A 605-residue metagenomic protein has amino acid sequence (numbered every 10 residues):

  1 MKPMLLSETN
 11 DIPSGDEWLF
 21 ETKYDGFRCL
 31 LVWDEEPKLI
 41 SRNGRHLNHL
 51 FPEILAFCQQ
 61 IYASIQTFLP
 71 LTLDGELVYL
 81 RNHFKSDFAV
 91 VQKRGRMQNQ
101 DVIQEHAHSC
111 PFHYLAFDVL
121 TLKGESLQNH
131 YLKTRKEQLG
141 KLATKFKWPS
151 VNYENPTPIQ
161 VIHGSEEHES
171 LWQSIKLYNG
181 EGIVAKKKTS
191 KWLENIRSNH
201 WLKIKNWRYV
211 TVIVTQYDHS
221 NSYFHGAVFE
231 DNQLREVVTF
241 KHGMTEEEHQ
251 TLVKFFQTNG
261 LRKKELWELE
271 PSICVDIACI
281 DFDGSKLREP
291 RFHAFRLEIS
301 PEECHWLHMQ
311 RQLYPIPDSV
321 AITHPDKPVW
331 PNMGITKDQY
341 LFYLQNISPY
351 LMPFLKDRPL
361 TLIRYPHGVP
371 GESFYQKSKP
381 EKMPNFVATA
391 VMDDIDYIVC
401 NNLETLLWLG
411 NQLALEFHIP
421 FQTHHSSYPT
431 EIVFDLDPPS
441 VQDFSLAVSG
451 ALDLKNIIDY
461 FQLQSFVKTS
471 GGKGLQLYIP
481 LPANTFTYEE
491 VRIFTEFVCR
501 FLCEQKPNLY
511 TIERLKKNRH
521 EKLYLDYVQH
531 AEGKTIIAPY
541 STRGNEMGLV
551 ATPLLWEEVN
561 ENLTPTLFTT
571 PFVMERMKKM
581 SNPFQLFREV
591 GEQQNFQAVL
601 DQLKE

Functional and structural regions predicted by a protein language model:
K2-N43, S150-F255, K468, Y478-A483 (+2 more regions): Nucleic-acid 5′ end/cap handling module spanning
K2-S7, Q60-I61, H83, V90 (+5 more regions): SsDNA-processing nucleotidyl-transfer enzymes
D25-R28, V32-L142, C279, S285: Covalent nucleotidyltransferase
S109-F112, K263-F342, P349-D357, P370 (+3 more regions): C-terminal accessory nucleic-acid interaction domains of nucleic acid-metabolism proteins
E169-S170, Y178, K191, G410-T469 (+1 more regions): Signature for HUH/AEP ssDNA processing cores
I183, Q250, D437-S449, Q462 (+7 more regions): A charge-rich, low-complexity, intrinsically flexible signal that marks solvent-exposed coils, linkers, repeats
Q233-K254, M383-A390, D443-D459, I479-L509 (+1 more regions): Helical (often loop-to-helix) elements that flank the catalytic cores of nucleotide-handling enzymes
E431-V433, F466-T487, K522-V528: Histidine-centered divalent-metal-coordination microenvironment in nucleic-acid enzymes
